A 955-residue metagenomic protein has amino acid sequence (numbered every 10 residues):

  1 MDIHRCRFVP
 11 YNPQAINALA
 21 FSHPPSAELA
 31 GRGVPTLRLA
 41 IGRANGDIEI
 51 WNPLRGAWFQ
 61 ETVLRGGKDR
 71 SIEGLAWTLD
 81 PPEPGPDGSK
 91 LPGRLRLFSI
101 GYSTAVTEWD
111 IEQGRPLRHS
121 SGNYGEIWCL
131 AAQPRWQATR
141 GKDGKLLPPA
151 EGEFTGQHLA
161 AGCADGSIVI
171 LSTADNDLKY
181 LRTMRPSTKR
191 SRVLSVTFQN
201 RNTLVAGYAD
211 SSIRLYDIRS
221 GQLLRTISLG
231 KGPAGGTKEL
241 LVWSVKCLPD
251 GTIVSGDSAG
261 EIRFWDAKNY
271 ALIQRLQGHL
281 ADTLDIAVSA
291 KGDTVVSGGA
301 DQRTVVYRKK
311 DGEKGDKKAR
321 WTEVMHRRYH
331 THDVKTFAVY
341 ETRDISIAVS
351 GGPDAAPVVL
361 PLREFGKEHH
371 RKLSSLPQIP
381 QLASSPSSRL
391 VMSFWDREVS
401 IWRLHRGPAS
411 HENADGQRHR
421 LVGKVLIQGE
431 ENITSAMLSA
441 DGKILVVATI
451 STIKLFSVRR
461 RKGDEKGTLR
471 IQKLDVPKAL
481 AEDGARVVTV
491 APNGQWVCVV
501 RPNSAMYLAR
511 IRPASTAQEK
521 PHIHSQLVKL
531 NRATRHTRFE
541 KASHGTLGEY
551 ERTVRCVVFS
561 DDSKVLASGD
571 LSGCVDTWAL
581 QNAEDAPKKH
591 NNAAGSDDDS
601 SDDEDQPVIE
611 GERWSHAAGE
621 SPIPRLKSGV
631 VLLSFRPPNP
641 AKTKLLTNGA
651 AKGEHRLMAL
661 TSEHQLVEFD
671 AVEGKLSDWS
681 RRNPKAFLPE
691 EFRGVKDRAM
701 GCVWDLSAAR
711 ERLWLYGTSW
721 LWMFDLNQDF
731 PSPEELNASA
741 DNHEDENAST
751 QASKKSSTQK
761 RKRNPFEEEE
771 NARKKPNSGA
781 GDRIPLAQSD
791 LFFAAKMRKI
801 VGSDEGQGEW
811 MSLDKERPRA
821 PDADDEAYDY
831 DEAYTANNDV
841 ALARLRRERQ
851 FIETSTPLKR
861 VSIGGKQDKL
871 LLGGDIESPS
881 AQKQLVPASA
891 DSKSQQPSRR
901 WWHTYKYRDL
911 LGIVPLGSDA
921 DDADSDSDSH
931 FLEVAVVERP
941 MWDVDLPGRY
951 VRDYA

Functional and structural regions predicted by a protein language model:
M1-A15, R55, R320-V324, G416-L426 (+3 more regions): A short helix->beta-strand "capping" segment at the edge of beta-propeller domains
D2-F8, P25-A27, G31, S543-T546 (+6 more regions): C-terminal scaffolding/assembly regions of large eukaryotic complex subunits
R7-P10, Q60-G67, P116-G122, Y180-S187 (+10 more regions): Short C-terminal beta-strands that terminate individual repeats in beta-propeller domains, predominantly WD40 blades
P13-G31, D69-S89, G125-E151, K189-F198 (+9 more regions): Canonical WD40 repeat/beta-propeller blade segments in eukaryotic WD-repeat proteins
T36-L37, R94-L95, G156-Q157, R201-N202 (+9 more regions): Short coil/turn segments that connect the beta-strands within blades of beta-propeller domains
G42-N45, I100-S103, G162-D165, G207-D210 (+9 more regions): Conserved strand-to-loop turn within each blade of WD40 beta-propeller repeats
T173-D177, R219-Q222, R308-K317, L362-E368 (+6 more regions): Short loop/turn segments immediately following beta-strands, especially the blade-tip and inter-blade linker loops
